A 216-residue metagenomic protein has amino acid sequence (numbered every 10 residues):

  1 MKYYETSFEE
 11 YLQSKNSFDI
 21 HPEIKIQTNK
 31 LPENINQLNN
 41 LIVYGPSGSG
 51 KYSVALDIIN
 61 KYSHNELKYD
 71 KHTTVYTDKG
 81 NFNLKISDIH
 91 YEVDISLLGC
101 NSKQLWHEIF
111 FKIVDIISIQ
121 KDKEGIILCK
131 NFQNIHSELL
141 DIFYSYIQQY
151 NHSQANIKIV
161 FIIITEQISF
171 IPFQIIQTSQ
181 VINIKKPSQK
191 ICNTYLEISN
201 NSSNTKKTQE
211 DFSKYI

Functional and structural regions predicted by a protein language model:
M1-F132, L140-I142, H152-I163, F173-I175 (+3 more regions): P-loop/Walker A NTP-binding region and its immediately flanking N-terminal helices in P-loop NTPase folds
N131-I135, I168: Conserved Walker B
Y144-Y146: Short, conserved "post-DEAD/DEAH" coupling segment immediately C-terminal to helicase motif II within the SF2/RecA-like
I168-S169, Q189: Alpha-helix N-cap/helix-start and coil->helix boundary motif
S213-Y215: C-terminal helical "lid" of AAA+/P-loop NTPase domains
